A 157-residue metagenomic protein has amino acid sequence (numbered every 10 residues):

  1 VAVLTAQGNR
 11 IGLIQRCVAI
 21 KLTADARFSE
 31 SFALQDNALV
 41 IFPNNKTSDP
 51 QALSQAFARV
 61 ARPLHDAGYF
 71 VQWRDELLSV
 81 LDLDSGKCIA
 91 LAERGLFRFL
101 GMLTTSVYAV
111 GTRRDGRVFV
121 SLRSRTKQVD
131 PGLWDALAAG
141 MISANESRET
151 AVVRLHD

Functional and structural regions predicted by a protein language model:
V1-L133, G140-R154: N-terminal leader/linker segments that precede catalytic domains of diphosphate-processing enzymes
D157: Metal-dependent nuclease catalytic cores in nucleic-acid-processing enzymes, especially RNase H-like/related
